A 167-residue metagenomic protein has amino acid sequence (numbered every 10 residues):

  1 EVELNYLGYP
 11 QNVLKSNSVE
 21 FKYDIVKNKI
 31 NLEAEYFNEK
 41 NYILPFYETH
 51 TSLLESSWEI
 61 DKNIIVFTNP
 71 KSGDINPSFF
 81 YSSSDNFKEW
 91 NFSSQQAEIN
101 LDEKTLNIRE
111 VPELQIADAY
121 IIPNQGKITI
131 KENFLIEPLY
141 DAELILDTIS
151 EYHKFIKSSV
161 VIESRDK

Functional and structural regions predicted by a protein language model:
E1-K167: Structural signature for solvent-exposed beta-strand/loop edge elements and short helix-capping sites, enriched
